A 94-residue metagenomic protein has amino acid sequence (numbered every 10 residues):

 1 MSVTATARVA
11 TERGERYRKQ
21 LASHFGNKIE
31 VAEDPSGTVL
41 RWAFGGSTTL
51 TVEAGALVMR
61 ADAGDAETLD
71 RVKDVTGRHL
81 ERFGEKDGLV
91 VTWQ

Functional and structural regions predicted by a protein language model:
M1-E12, Y17-Q20: Short glycine-/aliphatic-rich beta-strand segments at the starts of folded cytosolic domains
S2-T4, A54-A56, K86: A general secondary-structure signal for short beta-strands and their flanking turns/coil in non-transmembrane regions
A5, P35-G37, Q94: Structural preference for solvent-exposed beta-strand-turn elements and adjacent flexible terminal/loop segments within
A10-E12, A43, D62-G64: Solvent-exposed residues in well-ordered beta-strands and their adjoining turns, especially edge/terminal strands
S23, N27-S47: Ser/Thr-rich, low-complexity intrinsically disordered terminal regions
T48-A63: Beta-strand/loop substructures that line and gate deep hydrophobic ligand-binding cavities in soluble
R60-Q94: C-terminal structural segments of small proteins and small subunits
